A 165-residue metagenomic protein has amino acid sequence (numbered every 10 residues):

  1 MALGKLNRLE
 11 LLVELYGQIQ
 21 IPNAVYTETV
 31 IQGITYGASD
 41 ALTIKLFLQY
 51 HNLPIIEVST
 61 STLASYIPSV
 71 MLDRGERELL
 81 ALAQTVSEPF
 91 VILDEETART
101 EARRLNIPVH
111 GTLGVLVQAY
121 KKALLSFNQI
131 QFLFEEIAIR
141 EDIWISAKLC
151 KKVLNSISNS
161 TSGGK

Functional and structural regions predicted by a protein language model:
M1-P89, E96, R103, I107 (+1 more regions): Active-site-proximal, substrate-binding regions of enzyme catalytic domains and RNA-binding/basic surfaces
R99-K165: Acidic, PIN/NYN-like endoribonuclease modules and their adjacent C-terminal/linker elements
